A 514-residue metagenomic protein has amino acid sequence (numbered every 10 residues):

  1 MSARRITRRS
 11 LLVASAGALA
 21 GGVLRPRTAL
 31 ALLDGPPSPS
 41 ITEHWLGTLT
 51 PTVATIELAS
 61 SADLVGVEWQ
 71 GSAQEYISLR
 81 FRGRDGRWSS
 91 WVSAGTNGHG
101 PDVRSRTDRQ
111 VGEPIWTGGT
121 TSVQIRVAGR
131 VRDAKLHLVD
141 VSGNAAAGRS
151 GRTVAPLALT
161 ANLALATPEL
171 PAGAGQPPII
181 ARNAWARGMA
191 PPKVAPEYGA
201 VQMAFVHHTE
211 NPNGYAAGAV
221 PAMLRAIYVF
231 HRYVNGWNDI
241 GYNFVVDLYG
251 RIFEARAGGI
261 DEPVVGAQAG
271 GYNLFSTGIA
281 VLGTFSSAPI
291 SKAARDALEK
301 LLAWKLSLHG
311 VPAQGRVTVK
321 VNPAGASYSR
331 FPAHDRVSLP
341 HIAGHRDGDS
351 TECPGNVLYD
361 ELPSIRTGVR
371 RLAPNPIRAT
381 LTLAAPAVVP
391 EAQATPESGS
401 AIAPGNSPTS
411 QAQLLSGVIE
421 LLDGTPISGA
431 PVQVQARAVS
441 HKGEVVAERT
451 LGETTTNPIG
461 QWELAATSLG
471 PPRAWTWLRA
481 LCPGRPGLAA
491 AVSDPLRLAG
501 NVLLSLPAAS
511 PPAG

Functional and structural regions predicted by a protein language model:
M1-L19: N-terminal secretory signal peptides and thylakoid transit peptides that target proteins across membranes
S2-A3, S40, V131-T209, G241 (+2 more regions): Basic/polar, cationic surfaces and motifs that engage anionic cell-wall and phosphate/carboxylate ligands
G22-D63, Q70-G71: Solvent-exposed, flexible loop/coil segments flanking beta-strands in beta-rich domains
V53-A59, S90-R132: Beta-sandwich interaction modules
A73, D423-S428: A short beta-turn/strand-edge loop motif at beta-sheet boundaries
S410-G424, A436-A438, G514: Beta-strand-rich structural segments
V445-Q461: Short, acidic Ser/Thr/Gly-rich low-complexity loop/linker segments typical of extracellular and cell-surface proteins
A474-D494: Enriched for extracellular/lumenal, surface-exposed ectodomains of secreted and cell-surface proteins
